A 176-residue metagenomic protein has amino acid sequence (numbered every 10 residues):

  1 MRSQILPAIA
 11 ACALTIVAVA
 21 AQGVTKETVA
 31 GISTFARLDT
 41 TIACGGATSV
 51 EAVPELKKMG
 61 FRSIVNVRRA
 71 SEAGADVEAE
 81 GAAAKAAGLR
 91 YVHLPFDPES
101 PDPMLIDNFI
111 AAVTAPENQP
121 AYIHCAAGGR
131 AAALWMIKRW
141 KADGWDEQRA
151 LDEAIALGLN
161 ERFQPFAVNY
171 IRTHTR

Functional and structural regions predicted by a protein language model:
M1-I9: Bacterial N-terminal signal peptides that target proteins for export
L14-A121, M136-R176: Cys-dependent protein tyrosine phosphatase-like superfamily
A121-A132: A phosphate-binding catalytic loop at a beta-strand-loop-alpha-helix junction that coordinates phosphoryl groups
